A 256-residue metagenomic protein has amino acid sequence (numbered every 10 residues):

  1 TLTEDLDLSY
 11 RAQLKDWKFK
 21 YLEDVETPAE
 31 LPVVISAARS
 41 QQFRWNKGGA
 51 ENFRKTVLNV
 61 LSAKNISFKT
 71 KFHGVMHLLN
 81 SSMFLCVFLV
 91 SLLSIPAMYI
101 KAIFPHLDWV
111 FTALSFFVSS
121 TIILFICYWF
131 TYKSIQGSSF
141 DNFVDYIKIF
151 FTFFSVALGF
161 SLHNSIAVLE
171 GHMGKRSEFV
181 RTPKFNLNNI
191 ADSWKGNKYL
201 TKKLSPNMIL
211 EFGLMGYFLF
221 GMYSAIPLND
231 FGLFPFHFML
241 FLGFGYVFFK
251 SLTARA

Functional and structural regions predicted by a protein language model:
T1-L78, I122-N189: Catalytic donor/gating beta->alpha subdomain of glycosyltransferases that bind UDP-sugars
N80-E178, K184, S205-A256: Membrane-embedded multi-pass helical conduit in multi-pass membrane proteins, especially envelope-biosynthetic
D192-L210: Membrane-helix boundary/juxtamembrane motif in polytopic membrane proteins
